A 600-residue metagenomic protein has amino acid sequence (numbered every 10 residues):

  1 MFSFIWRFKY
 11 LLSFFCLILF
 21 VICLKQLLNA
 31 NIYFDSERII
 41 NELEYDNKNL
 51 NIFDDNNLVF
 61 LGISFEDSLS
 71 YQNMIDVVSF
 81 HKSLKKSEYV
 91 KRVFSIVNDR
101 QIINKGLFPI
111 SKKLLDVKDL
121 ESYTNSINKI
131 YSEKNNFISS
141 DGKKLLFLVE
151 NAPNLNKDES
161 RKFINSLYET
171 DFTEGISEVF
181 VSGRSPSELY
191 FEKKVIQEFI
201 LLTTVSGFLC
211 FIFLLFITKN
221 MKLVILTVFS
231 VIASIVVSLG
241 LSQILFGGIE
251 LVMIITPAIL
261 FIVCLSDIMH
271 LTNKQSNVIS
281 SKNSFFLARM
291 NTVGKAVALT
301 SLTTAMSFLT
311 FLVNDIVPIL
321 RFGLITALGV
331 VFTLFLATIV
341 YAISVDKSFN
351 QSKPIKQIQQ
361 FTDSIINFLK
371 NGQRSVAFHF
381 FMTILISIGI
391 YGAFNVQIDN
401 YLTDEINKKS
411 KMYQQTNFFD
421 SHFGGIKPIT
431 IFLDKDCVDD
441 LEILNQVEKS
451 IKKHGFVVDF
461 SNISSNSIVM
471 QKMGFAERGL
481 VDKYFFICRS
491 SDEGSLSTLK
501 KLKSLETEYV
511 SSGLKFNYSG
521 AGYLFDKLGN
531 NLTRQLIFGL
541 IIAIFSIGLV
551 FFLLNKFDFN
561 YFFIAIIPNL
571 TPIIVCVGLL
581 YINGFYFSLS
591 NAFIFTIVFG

Functional and structural regions predicted by a protein language model:
M1-E37, E42, N154-D158, K162-Y401 (+2 more regions): Membrane-embedded transmembrane helical bundles of large multi-pass transporters/channels
M1-F14, L24-L27, N57-V59, E66-V93 (+1 more regions): Structural signature of multi-pass, alpha-helical inner-membrane proteins
N29-M74, I398-C437: Membrane-interface junction motifs in transport/secretion proteins
E42-L43, K86-E150, Y190, D440-C488 (+1 more regions): Extracytoplasmic
V59-F65, S132-F172, F180, P428-K435 (+2 more regions): A short beta-strand structural signal in non-transmembrane regions
M74-H81, I164, Y168, E188 (+4 more regions): Extracytoplasmic/secreted envelope proteins and their assembly/folding machinery, especially bacterial periplasmic
N367-G474: Juxtamembrane segments of multi-pass membrane proteins
S410-N417, S421, N445, K449 (+15 more regions): Feature representing long, continuous alpha-helical segments
